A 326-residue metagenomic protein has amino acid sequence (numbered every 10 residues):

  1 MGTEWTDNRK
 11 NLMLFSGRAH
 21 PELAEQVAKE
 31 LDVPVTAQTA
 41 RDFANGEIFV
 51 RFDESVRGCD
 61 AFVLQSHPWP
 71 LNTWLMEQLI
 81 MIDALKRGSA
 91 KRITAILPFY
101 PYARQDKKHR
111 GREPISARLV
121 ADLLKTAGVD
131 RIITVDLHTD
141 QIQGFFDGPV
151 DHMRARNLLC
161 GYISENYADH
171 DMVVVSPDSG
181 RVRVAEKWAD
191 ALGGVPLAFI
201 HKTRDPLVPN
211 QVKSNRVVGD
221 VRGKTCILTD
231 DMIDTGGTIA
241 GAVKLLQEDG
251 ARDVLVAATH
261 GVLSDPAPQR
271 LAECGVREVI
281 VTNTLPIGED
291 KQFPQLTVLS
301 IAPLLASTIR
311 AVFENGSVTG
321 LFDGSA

Functional and structural regions predicted by a protein language model:
M1-A326: PRPP-associated nucleotide enzymes
